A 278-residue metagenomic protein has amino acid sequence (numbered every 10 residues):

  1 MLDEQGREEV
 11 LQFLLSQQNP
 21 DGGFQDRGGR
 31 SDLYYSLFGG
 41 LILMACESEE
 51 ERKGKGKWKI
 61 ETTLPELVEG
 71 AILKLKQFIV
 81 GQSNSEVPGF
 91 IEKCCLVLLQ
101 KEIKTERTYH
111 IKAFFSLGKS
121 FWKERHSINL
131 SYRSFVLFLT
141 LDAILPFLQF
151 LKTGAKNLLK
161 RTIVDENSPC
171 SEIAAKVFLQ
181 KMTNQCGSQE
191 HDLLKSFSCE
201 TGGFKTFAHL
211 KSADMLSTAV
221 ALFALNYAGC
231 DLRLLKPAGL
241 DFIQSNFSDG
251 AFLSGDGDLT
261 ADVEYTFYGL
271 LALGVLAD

Functional and structural regions predicted by a protein language model:
M1-D3, R27-E49, S85-Y109, E124-G154 (+3 more regions): An alpha-helical repeat/solenoid feature that recognizes helix-turn-helix modules
D3-G22, W58-V87, K104-I128, F147-N167 (+2 more regions): Long, well-ordered core segments of solenoidal/helical folds
E49-K57: Intrinsically disordered, glycine-rich low-complexity segments
K57-W58, F138: Intrinsically disordered, low-complexity segments enriched in polar/charged small residues
